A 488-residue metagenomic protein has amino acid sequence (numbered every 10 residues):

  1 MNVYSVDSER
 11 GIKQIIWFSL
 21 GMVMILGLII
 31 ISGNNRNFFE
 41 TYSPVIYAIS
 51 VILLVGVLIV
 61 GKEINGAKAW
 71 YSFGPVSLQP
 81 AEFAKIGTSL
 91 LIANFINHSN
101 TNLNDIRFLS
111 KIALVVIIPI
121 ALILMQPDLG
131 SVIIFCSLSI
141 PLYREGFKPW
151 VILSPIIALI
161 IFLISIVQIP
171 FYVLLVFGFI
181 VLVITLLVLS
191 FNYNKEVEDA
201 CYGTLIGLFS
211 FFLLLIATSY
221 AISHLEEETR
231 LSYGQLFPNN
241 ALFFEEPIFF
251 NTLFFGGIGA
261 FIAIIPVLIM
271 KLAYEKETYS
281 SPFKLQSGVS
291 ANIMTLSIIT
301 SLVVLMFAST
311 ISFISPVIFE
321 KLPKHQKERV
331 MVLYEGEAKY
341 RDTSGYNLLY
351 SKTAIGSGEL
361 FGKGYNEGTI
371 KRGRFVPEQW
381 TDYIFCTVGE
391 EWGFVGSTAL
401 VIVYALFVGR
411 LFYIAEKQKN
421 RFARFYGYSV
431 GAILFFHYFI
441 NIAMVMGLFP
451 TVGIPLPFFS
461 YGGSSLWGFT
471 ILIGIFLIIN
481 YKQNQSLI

Functional and structural regions predicted by a protein language model:
N2-T343, C386-M446, I471, I475: Hydrophobic alpha-helical transmembrane segments of multi-pass inner membrane proteins, especially in bacterial systems
N65, P155, G356-G358, P377-T381 (+4 more regions): Alpha-helix boundary/capping detector
D128-I133, K363-G368, Q379-T381, V452 (+2 more regions): Transmembrane helix boundary and interhelical junction motifs in multipass membrane proteins
S301, L487-I488: Glycine- and aromatic-enriched alpha-helical transmembrane segments of multi-pass membrane proteins
D342-G345, L349-W392, F422: Long extracytoplasmic/lumenal interhelical loops at the membrane interface of multi-pass membrane proteins
G447-N484: Transmembrane alpha-helices of multi-pass inner-membrane enzymes
